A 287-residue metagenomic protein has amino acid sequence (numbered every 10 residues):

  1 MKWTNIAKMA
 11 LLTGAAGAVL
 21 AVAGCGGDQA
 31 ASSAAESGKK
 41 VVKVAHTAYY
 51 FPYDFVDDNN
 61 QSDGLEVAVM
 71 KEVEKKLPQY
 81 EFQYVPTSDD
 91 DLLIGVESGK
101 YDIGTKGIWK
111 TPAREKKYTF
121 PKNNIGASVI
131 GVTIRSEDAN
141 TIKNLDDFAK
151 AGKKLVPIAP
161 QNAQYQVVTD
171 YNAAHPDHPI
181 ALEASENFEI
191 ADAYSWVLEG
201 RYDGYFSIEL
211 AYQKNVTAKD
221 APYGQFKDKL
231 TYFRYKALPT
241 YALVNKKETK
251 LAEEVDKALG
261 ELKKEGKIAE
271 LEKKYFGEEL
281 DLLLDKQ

Functional and structural regions predicted by a protein language model:
A34-I108: Extracytoplasmic small-molecule ligand-binding "clamshell" domains of the periplasmic binding protein/Venus flytrap
A48, G126-G131, D220-D256, E278-Q287: Periplasmic-binding protein-like
A48-F51, S62-E74, G131-E189, E209-A211: Bilobed "Venus flytrap"/periplasmic-binding protein-like clamshell domains and structurally analogous long
V67-L77, S136-A139, D146-A149, K153-A159 (+1 more regions): Extended ligand-binding regions for polar small-molecule ligands
Y80-Q83, P160-E183, K257-Q287: Ligand-binding clefts/hinges and TM-proximal coupling segments of bilobed small-molecule sensing domains
Q83-F148: Acidic, polar ligand-binding/catalytic clefts
Q83-I94, L182-S195, E199: Short helix-initiation/N-cap motifs at beta->coil->alpha
D91, G107-K117, Q166-D170, L198-E199 (+1 more regions): A ligand-binding cleft/hinge motif common to bilobed small-molecule-binding domains
